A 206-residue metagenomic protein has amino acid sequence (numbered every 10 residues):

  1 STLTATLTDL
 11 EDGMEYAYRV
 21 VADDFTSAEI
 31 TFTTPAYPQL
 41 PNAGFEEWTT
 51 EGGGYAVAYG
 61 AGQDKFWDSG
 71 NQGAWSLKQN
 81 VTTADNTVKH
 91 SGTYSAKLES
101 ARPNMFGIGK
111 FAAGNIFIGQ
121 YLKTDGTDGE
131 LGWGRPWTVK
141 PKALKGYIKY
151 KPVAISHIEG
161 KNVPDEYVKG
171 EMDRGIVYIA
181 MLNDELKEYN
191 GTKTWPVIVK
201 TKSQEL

Functional and structural regions predicted by a protein language model:
T2-T6: Short S/T/G- and acidic-enriched coil/turn segments that sit immediately N-terminal to beta-strands in beta-sandwich
L7-M14: Surface-exposed, short loops/turns at beta-strand junctions within beta-sandwich domains
V21-F25: Beta-strand-rich extracellular modules
T26-I30: Acidic, Ser/Thr/Gly/Pro-rich low-complexity segments and short DxT(G/T)-type signature motifs
T31-P141, M172-L182, E188-L206: Aromatic (Trp/Tyr/Phe) and Gly/Pro-enriched flexible surface segments
T138, Y150-I158, Y167-M172, E185-E188: Extended, low-complexity, turn-rich repeat/linker tracts enriched in Gly/Pro/Ser/Thr and Asp/Glu that occur
K145-K149: Short edge beta-strand/loop segments characteristic of extracellular beta-sandwich folds
